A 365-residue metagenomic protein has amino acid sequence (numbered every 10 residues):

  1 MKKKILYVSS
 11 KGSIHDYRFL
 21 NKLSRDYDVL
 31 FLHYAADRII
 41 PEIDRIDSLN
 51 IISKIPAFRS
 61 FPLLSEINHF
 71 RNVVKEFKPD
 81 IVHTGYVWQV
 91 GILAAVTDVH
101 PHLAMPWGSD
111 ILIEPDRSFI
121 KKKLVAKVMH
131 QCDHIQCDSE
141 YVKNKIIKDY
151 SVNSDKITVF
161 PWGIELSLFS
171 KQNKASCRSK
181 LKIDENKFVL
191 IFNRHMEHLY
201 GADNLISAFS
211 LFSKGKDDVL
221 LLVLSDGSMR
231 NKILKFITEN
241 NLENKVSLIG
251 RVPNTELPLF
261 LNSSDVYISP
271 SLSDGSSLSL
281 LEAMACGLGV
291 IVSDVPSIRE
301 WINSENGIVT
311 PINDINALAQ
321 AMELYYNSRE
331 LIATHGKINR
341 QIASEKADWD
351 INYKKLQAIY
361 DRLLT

Functional and structural regions predicted by a protein language model:
M1-D44: N-terminal subdomain of nucleotide-sugar transferases
L6, D184-Y200, I206-F209, L222: Conserved donor-binding/catalytic core segment of Leloir-type glycosyltransferases
V74, R251-V252, L259-S264: Short alpha-helical donor nucleotide-sugar binding micro-motif in glycosyltransferases
A104-W107, V125-A126, H130-K171: Donor nucleotide-sugar binding/catalytic pocket of nucleotide-sugar-dependent glycosyltransferases
S170-I183, L331: A short helix/loop element that forms part of the nucleotide-sugar donor recognition site in Leloir-type
L272: Aromatic "clamp/platform" in nucleotide-sugar-dependent glycosyltransferases that forms part of the donor/acceptor
G289-V292: Short hydrophobic beta-strand element within catalytic cores of glycosyltransferases and related nucleotide-activated
S304, I308-I315, L324-R329: Conserved acidic donor-binding segment of nucleotide-sugar-dependent glycosyltransferases
